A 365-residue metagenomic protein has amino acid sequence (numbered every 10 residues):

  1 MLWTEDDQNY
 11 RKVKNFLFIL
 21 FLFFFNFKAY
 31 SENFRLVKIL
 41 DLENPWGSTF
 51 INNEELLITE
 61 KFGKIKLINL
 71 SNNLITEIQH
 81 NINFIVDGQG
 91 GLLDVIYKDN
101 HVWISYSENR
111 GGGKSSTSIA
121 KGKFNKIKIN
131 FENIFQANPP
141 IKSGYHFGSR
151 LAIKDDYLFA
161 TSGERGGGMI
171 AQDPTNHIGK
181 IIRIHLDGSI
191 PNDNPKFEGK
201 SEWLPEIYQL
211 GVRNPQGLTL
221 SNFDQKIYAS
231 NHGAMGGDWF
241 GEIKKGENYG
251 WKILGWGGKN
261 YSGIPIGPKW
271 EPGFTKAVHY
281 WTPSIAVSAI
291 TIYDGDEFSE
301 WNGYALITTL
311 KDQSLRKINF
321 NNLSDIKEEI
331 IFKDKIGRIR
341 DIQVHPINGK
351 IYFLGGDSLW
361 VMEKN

Functional and structural regions predicted by a protein language model:
D6-L17: Bacterial N-terminal signal peptides that target proteins for export
L20-Y30: Hydrophobic h-region of N-terminal signal peptides that target proteins for export in Gram-negative bacteria
Y30-G168, G217-H232, P283-N321, H345-K364: Acidic, Gly/Ser/Thr-rich repeat motifs that build Ca2+-stabilized beta-propeller blades
V37-L40, I75-I82, K128-Q136, P191-F197 (+2 more regions): Beta-propeller fold detector
G90-L92, E164-E329: Beta-propeller domain segments
D325-P346: Conserved blade-ending motifs and adjacent loop-strand segments that build the rim/top face of beta-propeller domains
